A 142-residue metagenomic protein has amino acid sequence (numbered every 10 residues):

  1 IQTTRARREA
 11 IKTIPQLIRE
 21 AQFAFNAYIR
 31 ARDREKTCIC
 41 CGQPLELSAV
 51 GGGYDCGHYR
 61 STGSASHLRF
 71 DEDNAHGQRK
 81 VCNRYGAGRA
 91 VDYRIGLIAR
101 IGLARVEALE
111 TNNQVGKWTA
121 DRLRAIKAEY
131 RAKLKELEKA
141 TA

Functional and structural regions predicted by a protein language model:
I1-A24, L45, L109-A142: A boundary/linker detector
I1-R8, R60-N74, I98-N113: Short microdomains enriched in Cys/His and/or Lys/Arg
Q16-A27, Y59-A65: Short Cys/His-rich Zn2+-coordinating modules
F23-R34, L68-E72: Short, flexible, mixed-charge glycine/proline-rich loop motifs that serve as phosphate/nucleic-acid-contacting
I29, Y93-G96, A108: Basic nucleic-acid-binding interfaces
K36-I39, G88: Short, solvent-exposed positions on alpha-helices
I39-A75: Histidine-centered nuclease catalytic patch
Q43-E46, N74-G102: Short Cys/His-centered divalent metal-binding micro-motifs
